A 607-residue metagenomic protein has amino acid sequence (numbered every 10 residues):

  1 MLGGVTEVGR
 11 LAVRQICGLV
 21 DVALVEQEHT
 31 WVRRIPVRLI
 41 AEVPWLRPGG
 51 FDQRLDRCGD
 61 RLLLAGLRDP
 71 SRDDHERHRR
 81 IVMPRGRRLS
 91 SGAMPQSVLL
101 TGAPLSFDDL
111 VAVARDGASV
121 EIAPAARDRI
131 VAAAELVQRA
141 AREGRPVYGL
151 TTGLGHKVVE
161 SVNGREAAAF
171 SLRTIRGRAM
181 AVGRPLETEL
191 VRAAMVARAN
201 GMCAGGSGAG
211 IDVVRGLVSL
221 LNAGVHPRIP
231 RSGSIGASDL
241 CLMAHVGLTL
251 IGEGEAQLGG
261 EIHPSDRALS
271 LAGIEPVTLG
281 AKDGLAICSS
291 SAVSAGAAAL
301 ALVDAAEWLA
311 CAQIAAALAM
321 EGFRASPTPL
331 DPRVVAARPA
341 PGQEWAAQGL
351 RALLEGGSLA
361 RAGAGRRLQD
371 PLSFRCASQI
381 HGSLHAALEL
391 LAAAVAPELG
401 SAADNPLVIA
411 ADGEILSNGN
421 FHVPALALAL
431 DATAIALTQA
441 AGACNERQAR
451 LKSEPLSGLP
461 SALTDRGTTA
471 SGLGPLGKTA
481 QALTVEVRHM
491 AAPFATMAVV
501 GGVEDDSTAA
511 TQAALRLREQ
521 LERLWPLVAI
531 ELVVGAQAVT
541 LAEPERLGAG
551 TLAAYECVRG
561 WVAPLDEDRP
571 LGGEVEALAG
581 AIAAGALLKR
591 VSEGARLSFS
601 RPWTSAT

Functional and structural regions predicted by a protein language model:
L2, G9, L19, A23-L24 (+4 more regions): Hydrophobic, low-acid, alpha-helix-prone terminal segments
V5-V8, V13-I16, V20-V25, V32-V43 (+1 more regions): Hydrophobic alpha-helical signal/anchor motif
T30, E76-R79: Short hydrophobic alpha-helical segments enriched in small aliphatic residues
P36, I40-L46, L67-H75, R87-R88: Short, composition-biased linear "edge" segments at structural boundaries
R79-A93: Short, Lys/Arg-enriched N-terminal segments with co-localized hydrophobic residues within the first ~10-30 amino acids
P95-A118, I122-A141, A167, A244 (+1 more regions): C-terminal auxiliary extensions adjacent to catalytic cores
P95-G144, S171-I229: Glycine-rich, flexible loop motifs
Y148-R173, G177-N200, R228-I251, I262 (+3 more regions): FAD-binding core of FAD-dependent oxidoreductases, characterized by glycine-rich FAD pyrophosphate-binding loops
